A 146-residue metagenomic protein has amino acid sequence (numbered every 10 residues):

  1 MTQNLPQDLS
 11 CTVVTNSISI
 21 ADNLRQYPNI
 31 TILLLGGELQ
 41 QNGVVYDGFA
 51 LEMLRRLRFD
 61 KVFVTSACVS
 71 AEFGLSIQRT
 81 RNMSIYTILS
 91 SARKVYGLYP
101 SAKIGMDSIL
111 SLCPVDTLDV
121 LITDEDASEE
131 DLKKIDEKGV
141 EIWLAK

Functional and structural regions predicted by a protein language model:
M1: N-terminal active-site wall of soluble small-molecule enzyme domains
N4-L9, L24, P28: Active-site catalytic pocket residues across diverse enzymes, especially alpha/beta-hydrolases
Q7-V13, T117-V120: Short active-site oxyanion
V13-V14, I77: Conserved SAM-binding loop
S19-K146: Conserved phosphate- and dinucleotide-binding cores of soluble alpha/beta proteins, encompassing both enzyme active
